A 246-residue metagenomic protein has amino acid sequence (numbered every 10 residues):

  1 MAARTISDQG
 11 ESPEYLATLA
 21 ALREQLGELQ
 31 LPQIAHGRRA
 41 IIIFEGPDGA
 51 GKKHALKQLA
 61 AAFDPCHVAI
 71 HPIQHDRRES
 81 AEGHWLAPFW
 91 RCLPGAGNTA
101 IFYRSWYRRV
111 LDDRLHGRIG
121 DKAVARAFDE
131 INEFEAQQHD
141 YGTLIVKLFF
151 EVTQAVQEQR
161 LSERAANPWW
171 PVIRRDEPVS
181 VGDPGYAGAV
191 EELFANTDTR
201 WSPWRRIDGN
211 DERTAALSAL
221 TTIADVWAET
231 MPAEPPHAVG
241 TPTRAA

Functional and structural regions predicted by a protein language model:
M1-A21: Charged, amphipathic alpha-helical linker segments immediately N-terminal to NTP-binding catalytic cores
Q9, R114-D129, Q138-G188, E234-T243: A glycine- and Lys/Arg-enriched "phosphate-lid" helix/loop adjacent to the NTP-binding pocket of small-molecule kinases
E11-T18, P65-F128: Conserved nucleotide-sensing/catalytic segment adjacent to the nucleotide-binding pocket in NTP-handling enzymes
E24-I34: Pre-Walker A adenine-sensing motif
I42-E45, T143-V156, R174-S180, T199-S218: Phosphate-binding beta-loop-alpha motif at adenosine-nucleotide cofactor sites
K52: Conserved lysine of the Walker
G182, A187-A246: NTP-dependent small-molecule kinase module
